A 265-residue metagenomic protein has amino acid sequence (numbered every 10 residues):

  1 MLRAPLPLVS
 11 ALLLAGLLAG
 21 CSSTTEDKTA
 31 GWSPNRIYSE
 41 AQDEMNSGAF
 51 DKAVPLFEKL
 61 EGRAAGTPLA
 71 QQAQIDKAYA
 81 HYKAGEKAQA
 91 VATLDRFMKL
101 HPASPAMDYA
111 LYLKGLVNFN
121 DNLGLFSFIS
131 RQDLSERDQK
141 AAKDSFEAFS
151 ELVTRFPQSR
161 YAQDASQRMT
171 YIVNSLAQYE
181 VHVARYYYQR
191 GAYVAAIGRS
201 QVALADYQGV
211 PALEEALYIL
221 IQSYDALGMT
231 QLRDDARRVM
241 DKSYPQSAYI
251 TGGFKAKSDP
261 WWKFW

Functional and structural regions predicted by a protein language model:
M1-C21: Sec-dependent bacterial lipoprotein signal peptides
L2, G20-W265: Acidic, polar-rich low-complexity tracts and alpha-helical solenoid repeat scaffolds
